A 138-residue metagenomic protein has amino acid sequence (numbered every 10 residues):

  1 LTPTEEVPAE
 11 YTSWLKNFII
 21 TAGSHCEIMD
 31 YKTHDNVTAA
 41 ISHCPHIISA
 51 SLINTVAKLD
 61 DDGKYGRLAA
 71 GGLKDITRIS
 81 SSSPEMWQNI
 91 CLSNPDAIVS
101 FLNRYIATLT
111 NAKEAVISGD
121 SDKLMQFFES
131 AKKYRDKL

Functional and structural regions predicted by a protein language model:
L1-R78: Internal alpha-helical scaffold of NAD(P)-dependent oxidoreductase catalytic cores
G63-A131: Interdomain hinge/lid region at the active-site interface of Rossmann-like NAD(P)-dependent oxidoreductases
K137-L138: Amphipathic alpha-helical coiled-coil segments
